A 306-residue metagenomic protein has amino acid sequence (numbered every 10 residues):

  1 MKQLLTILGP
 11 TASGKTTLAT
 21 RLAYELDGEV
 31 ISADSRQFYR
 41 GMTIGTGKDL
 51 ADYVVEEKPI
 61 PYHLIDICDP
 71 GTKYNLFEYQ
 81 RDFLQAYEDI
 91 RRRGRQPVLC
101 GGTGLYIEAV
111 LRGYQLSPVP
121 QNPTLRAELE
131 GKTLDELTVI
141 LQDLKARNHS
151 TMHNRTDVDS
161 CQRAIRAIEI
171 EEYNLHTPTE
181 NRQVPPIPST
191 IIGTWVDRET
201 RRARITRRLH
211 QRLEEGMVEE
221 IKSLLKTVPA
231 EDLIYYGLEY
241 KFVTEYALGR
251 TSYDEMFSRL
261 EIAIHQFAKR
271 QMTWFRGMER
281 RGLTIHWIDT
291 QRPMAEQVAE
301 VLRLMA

Functional and structural regions predicted by a protein language model:
M1-A306: Phosphate/pyrophosphate-binding catalytic cores of soluble transferases and nucleic-acid-acting enzymes
